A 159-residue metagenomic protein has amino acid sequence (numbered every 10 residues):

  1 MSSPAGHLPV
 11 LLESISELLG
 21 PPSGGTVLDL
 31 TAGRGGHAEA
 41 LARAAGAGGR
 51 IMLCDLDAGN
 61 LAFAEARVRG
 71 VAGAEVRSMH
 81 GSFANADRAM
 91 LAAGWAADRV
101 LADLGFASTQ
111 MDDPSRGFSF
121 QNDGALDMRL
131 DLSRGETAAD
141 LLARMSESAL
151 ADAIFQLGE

Functional and structural regions predicted by a protein language model:
M1-E159: S-adenosyl-L-methionine-dependent methyltransferase catalytic core, i.e., the SAM/SAH-binding region
